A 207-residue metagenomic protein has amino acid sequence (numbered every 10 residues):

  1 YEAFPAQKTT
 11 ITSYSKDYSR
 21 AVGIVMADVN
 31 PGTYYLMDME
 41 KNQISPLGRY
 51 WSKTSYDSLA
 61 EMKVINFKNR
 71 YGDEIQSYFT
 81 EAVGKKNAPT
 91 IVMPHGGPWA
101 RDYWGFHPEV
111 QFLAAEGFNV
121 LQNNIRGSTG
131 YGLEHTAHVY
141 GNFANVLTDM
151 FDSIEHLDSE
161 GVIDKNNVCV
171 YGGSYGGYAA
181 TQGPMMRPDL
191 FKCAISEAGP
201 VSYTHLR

Functional and structural regions predicted by a protein language model:
Y1-V83, P108-Q111, A115-E116: Non-catalytic accessory segments flanking enzyme active sites
S15, D28, K85, E160-V162 (+1 more regions): Alpha-helix termination/capping residues and helix-transition junctions
M26, M39, G96, G173 (+1 more regions): Flexible loop residues that form catalytic and substrate-binding hotspots at small-molecule/glycan-binding clefts
Y56-Q76, T80-E160, D164, G173: Cap/lid segment of the alpha/beta-hydrolase catalytic domain
G177-P188: Short glycine-enriched nucleophile-adjacent loop and the immediately C-terminal alpha-helix near the catalytic center
L190-G199: A conserved short beta-strand
T204-H205: Conserved small/polar residues in nucleotide/adenosyl-binding loops
